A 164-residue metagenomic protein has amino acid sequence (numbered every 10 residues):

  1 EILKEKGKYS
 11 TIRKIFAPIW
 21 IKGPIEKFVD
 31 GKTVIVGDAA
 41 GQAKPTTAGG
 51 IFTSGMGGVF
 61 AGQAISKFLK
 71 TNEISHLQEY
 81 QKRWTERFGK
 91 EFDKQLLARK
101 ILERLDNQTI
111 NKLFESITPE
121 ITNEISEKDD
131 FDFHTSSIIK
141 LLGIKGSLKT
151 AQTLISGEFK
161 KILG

Functional and structural regions predicted by a protein language model:
E1-A61, I65-K70: FAD/FMN-dependent oxidoreductases across multiple families
S66-G164: C-terminal helical "tail/cap" subdomain of flavin- and related membrane-associated enzymes
